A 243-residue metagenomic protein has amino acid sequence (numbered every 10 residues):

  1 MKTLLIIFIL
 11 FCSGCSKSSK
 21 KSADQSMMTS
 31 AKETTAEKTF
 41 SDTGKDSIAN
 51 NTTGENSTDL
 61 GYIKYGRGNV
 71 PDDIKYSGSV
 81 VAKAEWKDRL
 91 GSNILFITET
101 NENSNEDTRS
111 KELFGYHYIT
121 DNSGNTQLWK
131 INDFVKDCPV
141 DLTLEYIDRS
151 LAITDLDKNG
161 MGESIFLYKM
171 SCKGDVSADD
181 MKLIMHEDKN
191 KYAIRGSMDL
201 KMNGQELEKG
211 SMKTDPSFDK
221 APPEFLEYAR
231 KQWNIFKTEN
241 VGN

Functional and structural regions predicted by a protein language model:
M1-I7, K20: Sec-dependent signal peptide recognition, specifically the positively charged N-region followed immediately by
C12-G14: C-terminal motif of bacterial Sec signal peptides marking the signal peptidase cleavage site
S19-D88, D179-M181, H186-N243: Acidic, small-residue rich beta-repeat scaffolds with periodic aromatic anchors
R89-E99, K158-Y168: Acidic/hydrophobic-patterned starts of short beta strands in beta-sheet-rich repeat architectures
N101-S110, P139-L144, S171-S177: Short consensus segments that form the blades of beta-propeller domains, in both extracellular/periplasmic
E112-D121, D180-D188: Beta-propeller blade signature
Q127-T143, K201-P216: Surface-exposed loop and turn segments in beta-propeller and other repeat-based domains that flank or scaffold
L151-N159: Acidic, divalent-cation-chelating loop motifs in proteins
